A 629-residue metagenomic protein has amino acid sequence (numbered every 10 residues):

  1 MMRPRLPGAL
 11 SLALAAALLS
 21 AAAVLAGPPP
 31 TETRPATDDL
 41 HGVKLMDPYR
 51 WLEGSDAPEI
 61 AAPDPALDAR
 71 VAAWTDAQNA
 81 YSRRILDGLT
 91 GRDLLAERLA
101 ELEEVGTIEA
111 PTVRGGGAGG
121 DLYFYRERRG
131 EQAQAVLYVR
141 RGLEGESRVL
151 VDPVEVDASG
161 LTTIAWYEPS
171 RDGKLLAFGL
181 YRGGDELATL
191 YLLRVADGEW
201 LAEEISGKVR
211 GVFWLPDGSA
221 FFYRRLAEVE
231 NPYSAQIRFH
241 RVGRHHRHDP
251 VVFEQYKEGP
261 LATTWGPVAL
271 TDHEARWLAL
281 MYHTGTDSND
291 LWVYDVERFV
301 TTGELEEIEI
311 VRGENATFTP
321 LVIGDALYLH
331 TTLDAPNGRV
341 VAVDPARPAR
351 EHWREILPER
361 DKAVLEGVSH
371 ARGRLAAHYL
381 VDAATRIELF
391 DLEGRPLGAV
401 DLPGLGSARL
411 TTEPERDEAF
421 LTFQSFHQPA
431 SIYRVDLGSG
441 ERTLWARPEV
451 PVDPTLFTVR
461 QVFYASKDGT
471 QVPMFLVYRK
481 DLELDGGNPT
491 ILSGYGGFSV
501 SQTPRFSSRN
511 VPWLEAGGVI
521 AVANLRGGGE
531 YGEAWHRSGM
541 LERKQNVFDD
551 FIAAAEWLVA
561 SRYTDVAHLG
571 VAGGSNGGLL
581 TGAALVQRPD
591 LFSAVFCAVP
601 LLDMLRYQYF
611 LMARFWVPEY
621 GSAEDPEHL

Functional and structural regions predicted by a protein language model:
M1-P7: N-terminal secretory signal peptides that target proteins for export/translocation
A9-A22: Bacterial N-terminal signal peptides
G27-G42: Short acidic, Pro/Gly- and aromatic-enriched capping/linker segments at domain boundaries
K44-L45, R50-W51, S55-T90, L94-V149 (+6 more regions): Peripheral, non-catalytic segments that deliver or gate enzyme domains
G496-F498, N576-G577: Acidic helix/loop microenvironments that form the catalytic cleft of cell-wall polysaccharide enzymes
V519: Residue-level detector of anion-binding/catalytic polar loops
V522-L629: Active-site-proximal cap/loop segments of hydrolase catalytic domains
